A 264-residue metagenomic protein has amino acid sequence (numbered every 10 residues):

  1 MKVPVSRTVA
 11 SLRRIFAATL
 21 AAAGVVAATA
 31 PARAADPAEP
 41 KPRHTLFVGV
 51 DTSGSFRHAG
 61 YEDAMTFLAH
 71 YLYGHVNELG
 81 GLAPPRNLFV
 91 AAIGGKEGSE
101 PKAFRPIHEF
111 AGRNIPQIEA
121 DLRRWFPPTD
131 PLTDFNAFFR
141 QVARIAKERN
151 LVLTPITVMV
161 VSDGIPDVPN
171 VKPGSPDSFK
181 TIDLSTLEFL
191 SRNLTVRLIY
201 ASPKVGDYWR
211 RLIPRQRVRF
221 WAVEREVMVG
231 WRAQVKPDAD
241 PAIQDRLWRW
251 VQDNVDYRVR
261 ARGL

Functional and structural regions predicted by a protein language model:
S11-A17: N-terminal export leaders
A17-A27: Bacterial N-terminal signal peptides
R33-P37, R43-H44, S202-L264: P/S/T/G-enriched low-complexity
K41-P106, T157-M159: Von Willebrand factor
D51, T154-V171: DG-centered beta-turn motif at the end of beta-strands
N87-R123, R210-P214: Short beta-strand-loop
G112-P155, Y200-S202: Von Willebrand factor
I165-Q216: VWA/integrin I-like adhesion module and closely mimicked acidic/polar interface patches used
